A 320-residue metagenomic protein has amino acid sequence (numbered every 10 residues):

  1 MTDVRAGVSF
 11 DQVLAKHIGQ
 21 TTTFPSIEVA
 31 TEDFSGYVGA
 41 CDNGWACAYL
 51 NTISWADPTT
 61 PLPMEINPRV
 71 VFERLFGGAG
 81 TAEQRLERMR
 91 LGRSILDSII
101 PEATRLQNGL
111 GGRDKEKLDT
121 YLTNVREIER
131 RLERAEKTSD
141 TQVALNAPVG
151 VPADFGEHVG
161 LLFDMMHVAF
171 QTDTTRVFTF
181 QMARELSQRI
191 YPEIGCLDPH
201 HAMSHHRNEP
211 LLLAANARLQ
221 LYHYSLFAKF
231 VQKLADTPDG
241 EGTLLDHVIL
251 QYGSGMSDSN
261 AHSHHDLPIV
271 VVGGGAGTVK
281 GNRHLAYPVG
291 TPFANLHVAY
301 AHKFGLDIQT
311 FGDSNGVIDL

Functional and structural regions predicted by a protein language model:
M1-L320: Ligand-binding pockets and gating/stacking loops
